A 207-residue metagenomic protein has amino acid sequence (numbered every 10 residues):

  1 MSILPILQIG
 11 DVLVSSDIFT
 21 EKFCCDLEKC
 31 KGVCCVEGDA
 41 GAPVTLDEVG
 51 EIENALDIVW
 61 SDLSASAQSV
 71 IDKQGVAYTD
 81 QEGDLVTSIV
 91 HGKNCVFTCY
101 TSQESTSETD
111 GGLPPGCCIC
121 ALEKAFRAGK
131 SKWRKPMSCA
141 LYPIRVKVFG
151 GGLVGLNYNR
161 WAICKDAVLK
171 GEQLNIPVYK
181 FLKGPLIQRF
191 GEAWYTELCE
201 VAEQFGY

Functional and structural regions predicted by a protein language model:
M1-Y207: Short loop/turn segments that flank or connect secondary-structure elements
